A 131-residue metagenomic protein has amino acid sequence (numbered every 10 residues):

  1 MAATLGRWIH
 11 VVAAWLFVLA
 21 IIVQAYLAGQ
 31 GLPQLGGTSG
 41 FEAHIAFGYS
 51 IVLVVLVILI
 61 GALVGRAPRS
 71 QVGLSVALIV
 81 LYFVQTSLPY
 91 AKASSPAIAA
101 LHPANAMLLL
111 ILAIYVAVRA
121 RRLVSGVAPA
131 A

Functional and structural regions predicted by a protein language model:
M1-A131: Polytopic transmembrane helical bundles with strong interfacial aromatic enrichment
